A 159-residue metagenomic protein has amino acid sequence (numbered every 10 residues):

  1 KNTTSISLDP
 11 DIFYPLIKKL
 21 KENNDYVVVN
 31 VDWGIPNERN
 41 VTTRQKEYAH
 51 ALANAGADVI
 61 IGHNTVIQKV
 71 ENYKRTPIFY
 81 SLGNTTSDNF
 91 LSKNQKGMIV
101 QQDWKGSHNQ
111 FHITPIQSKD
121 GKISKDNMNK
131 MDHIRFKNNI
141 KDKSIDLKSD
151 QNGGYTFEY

Functional and structural regions predicted by a protein language model:
K1-Y159: Acidic, metal/ion-coordinating pockets
